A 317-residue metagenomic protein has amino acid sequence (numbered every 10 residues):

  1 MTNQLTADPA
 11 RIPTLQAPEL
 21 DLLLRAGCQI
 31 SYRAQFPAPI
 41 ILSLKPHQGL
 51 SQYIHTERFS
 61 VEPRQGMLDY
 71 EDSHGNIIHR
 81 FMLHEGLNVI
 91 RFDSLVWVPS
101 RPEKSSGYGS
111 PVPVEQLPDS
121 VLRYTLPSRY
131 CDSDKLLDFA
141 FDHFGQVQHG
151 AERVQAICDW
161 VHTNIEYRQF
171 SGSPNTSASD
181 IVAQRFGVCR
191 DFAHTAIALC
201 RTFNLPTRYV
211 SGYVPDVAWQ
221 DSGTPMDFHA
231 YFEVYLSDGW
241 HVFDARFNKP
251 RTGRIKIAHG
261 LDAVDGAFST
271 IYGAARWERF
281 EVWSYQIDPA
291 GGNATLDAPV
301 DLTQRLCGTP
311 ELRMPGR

Functional and structural regions predicted by a protein language model:
T2-Y108: Intrinsically disordered, low-complexity N-terminal segments that are enriched in acidic
L5-I12, P215-V217, V300-L306, G316: Intrinsically disordered, low-complexity linkers and terminal tails enriched in Pro/Gly and often acidic or mixed-charge
L44-H47, S106-E115, R246-P250, Y272-A274 (+1 more regions): Short intrinsically disordered coil segments
Q52, R64-L68, V114-L117, P250-H259: Short, surface-exposed linear segments at secondary-structure transitions and domain or protein termini
G86, V147, D221-G223: Glycine-centered loop/turn motifs
I90, L95-S100, S106, Q116-G187 (+7 more regions): Secondary-structure boundary elements
D159, D191-R279: Hydrophobic/aromatic-rich core segments of domains that either
A245, E311-R317: A generic structural signal for tightly packed, nonpolar segments enriched in small/aliphatic residues
